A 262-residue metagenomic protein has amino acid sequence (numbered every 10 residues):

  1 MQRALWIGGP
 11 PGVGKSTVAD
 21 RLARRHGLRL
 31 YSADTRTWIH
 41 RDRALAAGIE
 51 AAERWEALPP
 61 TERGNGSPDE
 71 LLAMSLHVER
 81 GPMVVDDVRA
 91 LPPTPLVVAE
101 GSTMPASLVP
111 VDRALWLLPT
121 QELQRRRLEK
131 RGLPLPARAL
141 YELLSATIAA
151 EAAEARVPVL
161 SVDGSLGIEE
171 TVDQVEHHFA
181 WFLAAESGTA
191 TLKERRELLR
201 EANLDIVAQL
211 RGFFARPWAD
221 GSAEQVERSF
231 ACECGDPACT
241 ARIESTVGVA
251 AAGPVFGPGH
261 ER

Functional and structural regions predicted by a protein language model:
I7: Hydrophobic anchor at the beta1->P-loop junction of P-loop NTPases
P11: The conserved Walker
K15: Conserved lysine of the Walker
V18: Hydrophobic positions on the alpha1 helix immediately C-terminal to the Walker A/P-loop
H26-A44: Short beta-strand-centered segment that lines the nucleotide-binding/catalytic pocket of NTP-utilizing
I39-L96, L210, F214, E224: ATP-dependent small-molecule kinase phosphotransfer cores that center on conserved nucleotide phosphate-binding segments
V109-V157: A glycine- and Lys/Arg-enriched "phosphate-lid" helix/loop adjacent to the NTP-binding pocket of small-molecule kinases
T147-E201: NTP-dependent small-molecule kinase module
